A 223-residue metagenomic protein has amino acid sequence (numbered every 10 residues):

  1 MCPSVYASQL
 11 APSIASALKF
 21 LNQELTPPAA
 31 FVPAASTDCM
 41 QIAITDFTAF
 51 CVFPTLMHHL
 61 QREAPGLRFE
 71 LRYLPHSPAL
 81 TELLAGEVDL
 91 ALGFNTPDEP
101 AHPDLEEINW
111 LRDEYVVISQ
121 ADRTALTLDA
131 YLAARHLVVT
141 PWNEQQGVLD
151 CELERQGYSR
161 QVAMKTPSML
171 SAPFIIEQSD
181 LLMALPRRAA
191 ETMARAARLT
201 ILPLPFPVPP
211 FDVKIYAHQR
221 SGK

Functional and structural regions predicted by a protein language model:
M1, V5-S8, K19-Q41, Q61-R62 (+1 more regions): Short helix-loop hinge/linker segments at domain boundaries
S36-D98: Central regulatory/effector-binding core of bacterial HTH transcription factors
C51, F94, A125-L128, L132-Q156: Secondary-structure junction motif
V52, L126, T200-K223: A late-sequence structural motif
L67-P75, V138-W142, Y158-S168: Short beta-strand-to-loop elements that line the ligand-binding cleft of bilobed periplasmic-binding protein-like
F94-H102, M169-L199: A ligand-binding cleft/hinge motif common to bilobed small-molecule-binding domains
H102-H136, P141, H218-R220: Flexible hinge/capping segments at coil-to-helix
D104-Y115, M183, R187, R195-D212: Short beta-strand->loop
